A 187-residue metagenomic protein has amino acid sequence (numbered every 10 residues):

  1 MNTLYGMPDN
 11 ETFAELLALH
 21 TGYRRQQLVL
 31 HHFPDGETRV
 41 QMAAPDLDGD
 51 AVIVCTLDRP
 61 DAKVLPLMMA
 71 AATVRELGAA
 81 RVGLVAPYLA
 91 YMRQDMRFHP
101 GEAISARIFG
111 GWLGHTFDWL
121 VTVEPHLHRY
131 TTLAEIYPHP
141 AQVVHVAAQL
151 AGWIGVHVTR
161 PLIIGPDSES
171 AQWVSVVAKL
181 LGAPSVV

Functional and structural regions predicted by a protein language model:
M1-V187: PRPP-associated nucleotide enzymes
